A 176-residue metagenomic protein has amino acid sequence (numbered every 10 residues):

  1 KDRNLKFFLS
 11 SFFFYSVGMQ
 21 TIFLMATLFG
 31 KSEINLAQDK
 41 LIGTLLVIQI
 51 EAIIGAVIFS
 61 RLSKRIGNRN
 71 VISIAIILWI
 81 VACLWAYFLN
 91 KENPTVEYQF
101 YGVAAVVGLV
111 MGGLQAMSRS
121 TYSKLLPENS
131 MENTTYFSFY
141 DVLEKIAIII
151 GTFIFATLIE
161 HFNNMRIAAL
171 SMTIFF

Functional and structural regions predicted by a protein language model:
D2-M25, A105, L109: Pair of pore-lining "gating" transmembrane helices in MFS-fold secondary transporters
T21-T44, E160: Short amphipathic helix-loop junctions that connect adjacent transmembrane helices in Major Facilitator Superfamily/SLC
Q38-D39, E128-Y140: Loop-to-transmembrane helix entry/capping segments in MFS-fold secondary transporters and related SLC/MFSD carriers
I54-N70, I159-E160: Helix-to-loop junctions at the C-terminal end of transmembrane segments in multipass secondary transporters
I77-T95: C-terminal ends and interior cores of transmembrane alpha-helices in multi-pass membrane transporters/permeases
V96-L114: Hydrophobic core of transmembrane alpha-helices in multi-pass small-molecule transporters, especially MFS/SLC-type
G113-E128: Intracellular juxtamembrane helix-capping segments at the cytosolic ends of symmetry-related transmembrane helices
T157-F176: A membrane-interface helix-boundary motif in multi-pass transporters
